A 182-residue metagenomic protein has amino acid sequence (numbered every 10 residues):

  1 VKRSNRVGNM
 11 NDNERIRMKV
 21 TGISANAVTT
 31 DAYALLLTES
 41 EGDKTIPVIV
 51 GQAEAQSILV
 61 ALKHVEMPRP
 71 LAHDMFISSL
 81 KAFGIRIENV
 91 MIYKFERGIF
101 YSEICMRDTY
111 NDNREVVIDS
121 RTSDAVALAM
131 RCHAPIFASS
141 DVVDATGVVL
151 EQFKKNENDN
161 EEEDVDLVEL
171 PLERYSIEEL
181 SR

Functional and structural regions predicted by a protein language model:
V1-N9: Short, Lys/Arg-enriched N-terminal segments with co-localized hydrophobic residues within the first ~10-30 amino acids
G8-R182: Divalent-cation
